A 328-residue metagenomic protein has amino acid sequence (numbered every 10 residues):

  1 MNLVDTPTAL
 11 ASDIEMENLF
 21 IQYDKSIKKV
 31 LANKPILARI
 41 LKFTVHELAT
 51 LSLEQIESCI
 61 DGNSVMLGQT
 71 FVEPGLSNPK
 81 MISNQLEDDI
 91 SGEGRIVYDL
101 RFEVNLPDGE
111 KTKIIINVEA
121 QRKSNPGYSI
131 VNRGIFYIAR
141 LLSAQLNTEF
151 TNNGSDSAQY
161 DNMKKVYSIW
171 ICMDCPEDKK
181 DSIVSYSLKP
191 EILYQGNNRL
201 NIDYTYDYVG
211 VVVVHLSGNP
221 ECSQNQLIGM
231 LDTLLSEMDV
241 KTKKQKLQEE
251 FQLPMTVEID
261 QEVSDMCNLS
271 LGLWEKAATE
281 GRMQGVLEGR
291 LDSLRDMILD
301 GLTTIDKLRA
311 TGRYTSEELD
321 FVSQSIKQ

Functional and structural regions predicted by a protein language model:
M1-G210, C222: Accessory alpha/beta interaction modules
N2-L3, T8-E17, I21, R101 (+2 more regions): Short, charged alpha-helical interaction segments and adjacent helix-coil junctions
I36-F43, W170, V213-L216, I228-E237: Short, hydrophobic/amphipathic alpha-helical patches that form generic packing surfaces within helical domains
S52-Q55, G62, H215, L247 (+1 more regions): Short, solvent-exposed coil/turn linker segments
